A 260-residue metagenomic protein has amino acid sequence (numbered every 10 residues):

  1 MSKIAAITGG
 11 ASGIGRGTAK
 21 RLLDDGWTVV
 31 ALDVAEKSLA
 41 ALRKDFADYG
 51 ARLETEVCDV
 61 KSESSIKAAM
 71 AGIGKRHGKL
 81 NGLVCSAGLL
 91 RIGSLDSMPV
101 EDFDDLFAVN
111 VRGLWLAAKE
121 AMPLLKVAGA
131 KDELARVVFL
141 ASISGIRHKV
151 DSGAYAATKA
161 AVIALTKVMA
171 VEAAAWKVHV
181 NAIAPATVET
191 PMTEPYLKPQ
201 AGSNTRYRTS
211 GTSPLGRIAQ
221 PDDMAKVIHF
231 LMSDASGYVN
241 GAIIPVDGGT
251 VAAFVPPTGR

Functional and structural regions predicted by a protein language model:
S2-V29: Canonical Rossmann dinucleotide-binding motif of NAD(H)/NADP(H)-dependent dehydrogenases/reductases, specifically
V84, A174, H179, V239-G241: Short, small/polar-rich loop/turn modules that mediate ligand/substrate recognition or access, typified
S94-L95, D102-F107, T209: Substrate-binding pocket helix/loop in short-chain dehydrogenase/reductase
A118, T158, T166: Active-site helix of classical SDR
P123, V171-A175, G237: Alpha-helical segment proximal to the catalytic Tyr-Lys
S142: Residue(s) in the substrate-gating loop at a strand-loop-helix junction that position the organic substrate next
H229, N240-R260: Short C-terminal tail/terminal secondary-structure segment of NAD(P)H-dependent dehydrogenase/reductase domains
